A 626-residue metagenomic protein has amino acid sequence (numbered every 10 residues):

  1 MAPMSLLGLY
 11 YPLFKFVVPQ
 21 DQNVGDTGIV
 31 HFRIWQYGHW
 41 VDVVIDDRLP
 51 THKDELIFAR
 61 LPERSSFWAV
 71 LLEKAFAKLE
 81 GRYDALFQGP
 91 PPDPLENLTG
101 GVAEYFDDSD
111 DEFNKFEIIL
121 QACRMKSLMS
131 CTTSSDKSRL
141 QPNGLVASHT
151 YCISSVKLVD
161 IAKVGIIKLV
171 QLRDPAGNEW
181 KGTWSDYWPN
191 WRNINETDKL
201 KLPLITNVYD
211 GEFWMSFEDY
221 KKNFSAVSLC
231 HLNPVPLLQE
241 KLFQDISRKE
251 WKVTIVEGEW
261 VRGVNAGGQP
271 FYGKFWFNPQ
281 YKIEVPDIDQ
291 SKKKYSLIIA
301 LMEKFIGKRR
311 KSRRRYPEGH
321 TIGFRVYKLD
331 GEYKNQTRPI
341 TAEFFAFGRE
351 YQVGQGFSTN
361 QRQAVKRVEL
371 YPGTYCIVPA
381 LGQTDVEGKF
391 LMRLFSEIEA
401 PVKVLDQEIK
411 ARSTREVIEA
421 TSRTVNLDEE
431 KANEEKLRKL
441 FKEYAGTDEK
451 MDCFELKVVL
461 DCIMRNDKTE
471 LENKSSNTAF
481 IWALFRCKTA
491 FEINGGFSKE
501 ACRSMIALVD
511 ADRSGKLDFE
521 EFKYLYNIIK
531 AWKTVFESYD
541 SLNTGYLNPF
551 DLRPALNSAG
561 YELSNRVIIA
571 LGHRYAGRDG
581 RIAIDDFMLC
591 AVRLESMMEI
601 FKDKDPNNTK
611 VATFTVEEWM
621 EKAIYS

Functional and structural regions predicted by a protein language model:
M1-R513, F519-Y524, I528-N543, R553-A559 (+5 more regions): Accessory/interaction modules and long regulatory regions
G545-P549: A eukaryotic "domain-to-IDR transition" signal
